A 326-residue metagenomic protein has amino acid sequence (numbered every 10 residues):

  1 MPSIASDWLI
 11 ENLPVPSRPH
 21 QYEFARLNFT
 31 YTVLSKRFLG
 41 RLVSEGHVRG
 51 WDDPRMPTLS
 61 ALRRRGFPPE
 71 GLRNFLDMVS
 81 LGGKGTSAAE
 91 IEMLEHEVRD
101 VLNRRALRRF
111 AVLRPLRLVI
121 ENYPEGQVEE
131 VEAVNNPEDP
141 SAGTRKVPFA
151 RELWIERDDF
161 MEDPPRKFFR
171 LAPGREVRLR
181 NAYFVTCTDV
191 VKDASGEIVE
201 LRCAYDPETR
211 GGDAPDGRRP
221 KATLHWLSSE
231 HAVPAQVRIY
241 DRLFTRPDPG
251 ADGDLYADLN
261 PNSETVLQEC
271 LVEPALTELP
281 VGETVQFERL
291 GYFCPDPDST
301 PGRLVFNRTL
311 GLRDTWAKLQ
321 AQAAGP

Functional and structural regions predicted by a protein language model:
M1-P326: Catalytic adenosine-cofactor/nucleotide-binding cores of aminoacyl-tRNA synthetases and other
